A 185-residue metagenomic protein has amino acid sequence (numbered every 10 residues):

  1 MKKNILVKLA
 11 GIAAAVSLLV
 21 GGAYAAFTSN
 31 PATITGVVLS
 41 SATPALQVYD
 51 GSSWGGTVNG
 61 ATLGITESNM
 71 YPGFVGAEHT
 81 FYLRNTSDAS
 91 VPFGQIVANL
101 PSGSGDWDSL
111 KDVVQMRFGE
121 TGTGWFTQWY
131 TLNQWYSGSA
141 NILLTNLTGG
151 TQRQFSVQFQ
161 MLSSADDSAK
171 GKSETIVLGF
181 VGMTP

Functional and structural regions predicted by a protein language model:
K2-M70, K170-E174, V181-P185: Short, polar/proline-rich extracytoplasmic segments that appear immediately after membrane translocation
K3, A61-P72, T123-R153: Extracellular adhesion/glycan-binding regions together with long Ser/Thr- and acidic-residue-rich low-complexity tracts
L9-A13, G138, T145, D166: Generic detector of short alpha-helix boundary/capping microenvironments and adjacent low-complexity segments
A15, G55, G60, G64 (+6 more regions): Intrinsically disordered, low-complexity, compositionally biased regions/tails
S17-G21, A26-N30, Y71-G124: Surface-exposed interaction patch
N30, A42, T66-S68, G94 (+2 more regions): Surface-exposed loop/turn and secondary-structure junction residues enriched for glycine/proline
V37-G56, S102-G138: A surface/secretory-pathway sequence property marking extracellular, secreted, or lumenal proteins enriched
Y71-S102, I142-P185: C-terminal, structured domain-capping segment
